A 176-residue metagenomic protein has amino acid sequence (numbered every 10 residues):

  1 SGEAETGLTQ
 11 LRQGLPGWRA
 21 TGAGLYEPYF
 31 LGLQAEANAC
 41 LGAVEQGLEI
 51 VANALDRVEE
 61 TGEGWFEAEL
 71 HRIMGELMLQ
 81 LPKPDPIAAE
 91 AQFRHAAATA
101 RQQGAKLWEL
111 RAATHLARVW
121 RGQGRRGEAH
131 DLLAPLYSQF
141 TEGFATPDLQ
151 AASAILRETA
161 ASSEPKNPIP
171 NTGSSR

Functional and structural regions predicted by a protein language model:
S1-N167, R176: Helix-coil-helix junctions within alpha-helical repeat/solenoid scaffolds
